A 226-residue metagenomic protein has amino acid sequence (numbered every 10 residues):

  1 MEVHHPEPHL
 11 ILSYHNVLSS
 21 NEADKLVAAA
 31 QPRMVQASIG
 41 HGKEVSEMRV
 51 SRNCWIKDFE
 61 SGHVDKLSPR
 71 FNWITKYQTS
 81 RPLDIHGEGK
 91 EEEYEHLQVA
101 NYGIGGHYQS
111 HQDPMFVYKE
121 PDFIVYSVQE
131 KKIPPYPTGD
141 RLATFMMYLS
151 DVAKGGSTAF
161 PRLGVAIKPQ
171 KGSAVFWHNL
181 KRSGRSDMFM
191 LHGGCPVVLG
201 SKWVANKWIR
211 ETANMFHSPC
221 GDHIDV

Functional and structural regions predicted by a protein language model:
M1-F176, L180-V226: Fe(II)/2-oxoglutarate oxygenase catalytic core
